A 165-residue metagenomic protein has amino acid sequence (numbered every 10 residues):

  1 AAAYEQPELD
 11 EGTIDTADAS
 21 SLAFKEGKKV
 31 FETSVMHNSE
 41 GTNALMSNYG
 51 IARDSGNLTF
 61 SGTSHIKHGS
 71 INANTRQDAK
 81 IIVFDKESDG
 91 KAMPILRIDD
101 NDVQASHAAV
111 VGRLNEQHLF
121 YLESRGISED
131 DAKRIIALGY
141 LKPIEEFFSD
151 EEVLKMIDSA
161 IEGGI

Functional and structural regions predicted by a protein language model:
A1-F120, S124-I127, F148, E152-I165: Conserved beta-strand/loop scaffold segments within soluble protein domains that form the structured core and edges
Y121-G126, D131-K142: Extended amphipathic alpha-helical segments enriched in small hydrophobics
Y140-D150: Short arginine-rich
